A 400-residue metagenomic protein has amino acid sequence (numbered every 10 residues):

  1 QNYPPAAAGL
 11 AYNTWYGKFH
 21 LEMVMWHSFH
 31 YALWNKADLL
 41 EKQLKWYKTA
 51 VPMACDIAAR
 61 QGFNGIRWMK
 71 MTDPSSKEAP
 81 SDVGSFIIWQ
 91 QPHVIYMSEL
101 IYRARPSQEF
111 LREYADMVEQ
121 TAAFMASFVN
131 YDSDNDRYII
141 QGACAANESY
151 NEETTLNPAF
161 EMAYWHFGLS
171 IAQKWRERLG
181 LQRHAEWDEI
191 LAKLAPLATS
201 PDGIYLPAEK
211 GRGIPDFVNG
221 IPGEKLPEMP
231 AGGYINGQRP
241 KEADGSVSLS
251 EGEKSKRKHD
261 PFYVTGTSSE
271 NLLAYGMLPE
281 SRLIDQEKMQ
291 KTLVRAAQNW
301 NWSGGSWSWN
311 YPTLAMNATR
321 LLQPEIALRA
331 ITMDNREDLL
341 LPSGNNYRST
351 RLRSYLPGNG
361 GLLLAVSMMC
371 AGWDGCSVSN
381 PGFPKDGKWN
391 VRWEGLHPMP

Functional and structural regions predicted by a protein language model:
Q1-G17, A37, Y47-I57: Acidic/polar, glycine-enriched structural segments that form the non-catalytic walls/loops of the carbohydrate-binding
N2-A8, E113, N130-I140, L181-E189 (+1 more regions): Short, glycine/acidic-rich hinge or "gate" loops at secondary-structure transitions that mediate conformational
N2-Y3, H30, L40-Q43, A58-A59 (+1 more regions): Short, solvent-exposed loop/turn and secondary-structure capping segments
Y3-W15, W68-F86, Q141-P158, S250-K256 (+1 more regions): Acidic/His metal-coordination segments adjacent to aromatic residues that form catalytic metal sites in metalloenzymes
H20-M53, I87-A104, Q108, R112 (+2 more regions): Active-site core of glycosidic bond-cleaving carbohydrate-active enzymes
A50-P92, L283: Active-site-adjacent "gating/activation" loops or surface patches in catalytic cores
Q120, F124-R178: Acidic/histidine-rich catalytic neighborhood
P357-M399: Catalytic cores of secreted or luminal carbohydrate-active enzymes
